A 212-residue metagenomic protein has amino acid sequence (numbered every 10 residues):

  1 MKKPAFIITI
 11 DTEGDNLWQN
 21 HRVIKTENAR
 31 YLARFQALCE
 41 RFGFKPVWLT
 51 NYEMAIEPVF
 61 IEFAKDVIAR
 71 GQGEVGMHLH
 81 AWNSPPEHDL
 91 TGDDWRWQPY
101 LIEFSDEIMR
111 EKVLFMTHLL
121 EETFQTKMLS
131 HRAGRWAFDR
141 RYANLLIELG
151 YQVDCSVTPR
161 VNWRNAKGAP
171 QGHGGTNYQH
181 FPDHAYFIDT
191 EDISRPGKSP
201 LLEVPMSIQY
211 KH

Functional and structural regions predicted by a protein language model:
M1-R70: Active-site beta->alpha N-cap acidic-glycine motif
K3, G43-F44, Q125-K127, G150: Short loop/turn motifs at secondary-structure junctions
F6-I10, P46-W48, V75-L79, L129-H131 (+2 more regions): Hydrophobic faces of well-ordered beta-strands that scaffold small-molecule active sites in alpha/beta enzyme cores
T26-E27, R34, L38-E40, A69-E74 (+4 more regions): A structural signal for the main folded, soluble domain(s) of proteins
Y31-F35, K112-M116, L120, Y142: Alpha-helical packing segments of well-folded alpha/beta enzyme cores
Y52-A137, S199, I208-Y210: Metal-dependent polysaccharide deacetylase catalytic core of the NodB/CE4 family, i.e., the active-site-bearing domain
A133-H212: Active-site-adjacent pocket scaffolds in enzyme catalytic domains
